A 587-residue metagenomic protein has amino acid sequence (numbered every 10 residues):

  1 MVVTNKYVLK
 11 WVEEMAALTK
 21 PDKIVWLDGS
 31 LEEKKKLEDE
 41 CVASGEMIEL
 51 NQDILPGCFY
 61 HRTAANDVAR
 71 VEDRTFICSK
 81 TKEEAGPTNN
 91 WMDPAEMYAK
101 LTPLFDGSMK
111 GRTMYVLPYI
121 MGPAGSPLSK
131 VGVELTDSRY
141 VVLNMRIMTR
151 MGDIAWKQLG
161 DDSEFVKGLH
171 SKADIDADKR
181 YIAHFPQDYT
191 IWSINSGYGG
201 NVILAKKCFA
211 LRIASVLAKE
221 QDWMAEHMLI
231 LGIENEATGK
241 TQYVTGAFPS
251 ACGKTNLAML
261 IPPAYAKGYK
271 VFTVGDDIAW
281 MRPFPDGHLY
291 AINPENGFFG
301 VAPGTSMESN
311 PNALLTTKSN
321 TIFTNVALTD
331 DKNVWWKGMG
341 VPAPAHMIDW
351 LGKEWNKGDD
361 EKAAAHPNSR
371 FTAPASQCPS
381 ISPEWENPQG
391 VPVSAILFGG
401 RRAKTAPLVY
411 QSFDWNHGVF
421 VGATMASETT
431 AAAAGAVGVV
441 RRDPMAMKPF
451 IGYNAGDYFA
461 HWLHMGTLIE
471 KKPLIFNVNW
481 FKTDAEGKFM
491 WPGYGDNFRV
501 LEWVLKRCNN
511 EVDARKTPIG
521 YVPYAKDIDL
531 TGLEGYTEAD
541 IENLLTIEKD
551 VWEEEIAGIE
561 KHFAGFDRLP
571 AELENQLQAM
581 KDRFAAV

Functional and structural regions predicted by a protein language model:
M1-C252, P262-V587: Conserved internal helical-beta-strand scaffold that buttresses enzyme catalytic cores
L257: Hydrophobic positions on the alpha1 helix immediately C-terminal to the Walker A/P-loop
